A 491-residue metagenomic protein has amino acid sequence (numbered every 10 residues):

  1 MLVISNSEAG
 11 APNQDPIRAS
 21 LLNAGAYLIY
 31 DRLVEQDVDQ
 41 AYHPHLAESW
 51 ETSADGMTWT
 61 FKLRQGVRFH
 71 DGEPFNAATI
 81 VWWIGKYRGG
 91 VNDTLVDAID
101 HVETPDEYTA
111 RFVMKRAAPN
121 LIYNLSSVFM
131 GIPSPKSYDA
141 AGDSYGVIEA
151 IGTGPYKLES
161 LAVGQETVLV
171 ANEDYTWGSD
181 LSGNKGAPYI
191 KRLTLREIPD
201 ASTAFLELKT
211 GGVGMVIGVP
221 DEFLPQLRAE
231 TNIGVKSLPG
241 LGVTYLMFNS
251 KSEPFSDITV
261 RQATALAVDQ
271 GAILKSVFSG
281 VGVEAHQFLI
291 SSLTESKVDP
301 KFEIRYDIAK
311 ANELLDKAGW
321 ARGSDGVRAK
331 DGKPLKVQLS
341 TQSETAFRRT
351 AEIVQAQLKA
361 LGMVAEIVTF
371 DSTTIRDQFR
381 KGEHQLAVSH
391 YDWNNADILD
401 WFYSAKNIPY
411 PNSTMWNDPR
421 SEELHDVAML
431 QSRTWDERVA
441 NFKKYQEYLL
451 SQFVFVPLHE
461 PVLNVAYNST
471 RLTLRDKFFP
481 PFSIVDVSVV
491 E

Functional and structural regions predicted by a protein language model:
S5-A54, T79, G85, I151: N-terminal lobe/hinge region of extracytoplasmic solute-binding protein
S7-A26, L46-E48, E73, L121-M130 (+4 more regions): A structural "hinge/loop" feature
A41, S126-R192, S202, I308-E313 (+1 more regions): Gly/Pro-rich hinge or "lid" segments in bacterial periplasmic/extracellular proteins
K62, T94-Y138, G146-A150, P155-A162 (+1 more regions): Surface-exposed binding/hinge segments that line and control ligand-binding clefts or catalytic entry sites
W83, T94, H101-T104, E159-V170 (+5 more regions): Extracellular/periplasmic solute-recognition and catalytic clefts
V147, Y175-Q226, Q355, M363-E366 (+1 more regions): Ligand-site clamp/hinge motif
Y156, N249, E284-S324, Q342-R349: Structural transition elements
A162-E166, A267-V298, T345-Q355, R376-E491: Detector for C-terminal structural segments
